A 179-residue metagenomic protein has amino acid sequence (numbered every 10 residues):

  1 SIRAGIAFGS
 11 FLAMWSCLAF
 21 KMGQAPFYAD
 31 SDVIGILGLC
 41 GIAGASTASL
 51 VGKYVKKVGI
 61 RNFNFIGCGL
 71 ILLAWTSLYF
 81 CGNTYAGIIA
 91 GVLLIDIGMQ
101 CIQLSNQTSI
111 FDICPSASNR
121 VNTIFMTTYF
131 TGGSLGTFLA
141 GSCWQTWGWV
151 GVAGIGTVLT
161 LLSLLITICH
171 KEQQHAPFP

Functional and structural regions predicted by a protein language model:
S1-M14, I89-I97: Pair of pore-lining "gating" transmembrane helices in MFS-fold secondary transporters
G5, L39-A43, L93, T123-T131 (+1 more regions): Transmembrane alpha-helical cores of Major Facilitator Superfamily
G9-F27: Helix-loop boundary and gating motifs at the non-cytosolic
A25-I42, R120-I124: Loop-to-transmembrane helix entry
S46-I60, W144: Helix-to-loop junctions at the C-terminal end of transmembrane segments in multipass secondary transporters
R61-N106: C-terminal transmembrane helical hairpin of 12-TM major facilitator-type secondary transporters
D112-W149, A153-G156: A late C-terminal transmembrane helix in Major Facilitator Superfamily
T157-P179: Multi-pass alpha-helical transporter architecture, strongest for 12-TM Major Facilitator/SLC carriers used
